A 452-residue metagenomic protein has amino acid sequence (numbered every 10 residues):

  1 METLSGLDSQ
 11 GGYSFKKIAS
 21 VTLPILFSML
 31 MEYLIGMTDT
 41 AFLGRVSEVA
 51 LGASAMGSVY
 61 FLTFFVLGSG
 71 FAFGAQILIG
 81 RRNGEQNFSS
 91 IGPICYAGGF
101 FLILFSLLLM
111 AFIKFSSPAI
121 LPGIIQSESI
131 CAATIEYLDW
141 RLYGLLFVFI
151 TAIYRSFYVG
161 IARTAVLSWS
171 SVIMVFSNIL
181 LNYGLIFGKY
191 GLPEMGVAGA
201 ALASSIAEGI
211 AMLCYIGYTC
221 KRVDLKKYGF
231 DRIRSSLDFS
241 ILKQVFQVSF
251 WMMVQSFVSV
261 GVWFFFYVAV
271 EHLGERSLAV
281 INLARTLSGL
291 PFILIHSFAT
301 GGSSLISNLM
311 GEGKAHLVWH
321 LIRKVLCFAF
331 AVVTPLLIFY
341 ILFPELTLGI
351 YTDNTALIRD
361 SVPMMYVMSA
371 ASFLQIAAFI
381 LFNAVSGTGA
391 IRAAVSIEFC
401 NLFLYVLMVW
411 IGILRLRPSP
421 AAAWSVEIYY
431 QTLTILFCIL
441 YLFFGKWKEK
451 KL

Functional and structural regions predicted by a protein language model:
M1-T22, I79-L146, L192-S249, I306-A371 (+1 more regions): Short alpha-helical transmembrane segments in multi-pass integral membrane proteins
S9-A41, R45-V46, L62-G74, L78 (+6 more regions): N-terminal transmembrane alpha-helices
S20-D39, W140, M174, A207-A211 (+4 more regions): Transmembrane helical elements of multi-pass membrane transporters/channels
L30-G52, L121-E128, G184-M195, F257-L290 (+3 more regions): Helix-terminus/linker motif at the lipid-water interface of multi-pass membrane proteins
E32, G36-D39, L43, F65-A72 (+18 more regions): Alpha-helical transmembrane segments and their lipid-water interface positions in multi-pass membrane proteins
L43-L62, I94, E128-A133, V197-A198 (+5 more regions): Interfacial/gating helices of multi-pass transporter permease domains
L51-K114, V148-A162, V166-L167, V280-L342 (+1 more regions): Small-residue-rich hydrophobic transmembrane alpha-helices
A72, Q76, R141-V159, L167-N178 (+5 more regions): Short runs within selected transmembrane alpha-helices of multi-pass transporters and secretion channels
